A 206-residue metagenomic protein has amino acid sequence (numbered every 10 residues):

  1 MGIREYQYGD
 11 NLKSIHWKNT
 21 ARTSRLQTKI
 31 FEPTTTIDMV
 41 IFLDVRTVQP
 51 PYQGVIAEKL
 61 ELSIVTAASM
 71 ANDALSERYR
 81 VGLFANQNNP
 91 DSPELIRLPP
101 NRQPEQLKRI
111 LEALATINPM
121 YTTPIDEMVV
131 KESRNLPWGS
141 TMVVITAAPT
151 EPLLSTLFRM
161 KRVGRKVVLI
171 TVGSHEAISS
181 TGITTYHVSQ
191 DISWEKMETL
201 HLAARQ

Functional and structural regions predicted by a protein language model:
M1-E5, F42-V45, N101-L107, E127-E132: A broad, low-specificity signal for short, low-complexity segments enriched in glycine/proline and polar/charged
M1-I96, T141-I145, T156-R159: An amphipathic, basic-hydrophobic helix/alpha-beta surface used to engage anionic, phosphate-rich ligands or surfaces
F31-P33, D73-L75, N101-E105, E132-L136: Short, conserved, surface-exposed binding loops centered on an aromatic residue
D38-I41, L62-V65, E105-Q106, G164-V168 (+1 more regions): Short, surface-exposed linear patches
I64-A68, L107, L111, V129: A general structural signal for well-ordered alpha-helical packing
S92-T123: Short, charged loop segments at secondary-structure junctions
E112-Q206: Von Willebrand factor type A / integrin I
